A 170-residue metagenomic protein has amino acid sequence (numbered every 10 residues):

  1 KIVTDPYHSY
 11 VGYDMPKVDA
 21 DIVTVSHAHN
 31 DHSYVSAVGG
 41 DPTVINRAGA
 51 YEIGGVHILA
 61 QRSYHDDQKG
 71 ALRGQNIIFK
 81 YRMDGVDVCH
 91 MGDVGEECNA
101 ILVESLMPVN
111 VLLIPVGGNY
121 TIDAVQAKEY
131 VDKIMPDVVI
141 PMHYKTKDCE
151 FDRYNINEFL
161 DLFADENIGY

Functional and structural regions predicted by a protein language model:
K1-I22, N30, D41-V111, N119-V125: Core dinuclear metal-dependent hydrolase active-site scaffold
I2-H8, D14-M15, S33-V35, D137-M142 (+1 more regions): N-terminal short leaders/motifs
A20, N110-I114, G118, A124-Y144: Proline-aspartate-enriched helix->loop->beta-strand connector
V25-S26, I114: Short, solvent-exposed cationic patches
H27, H32-A50, V131-D137: A short, gly/pro- and small-residue-rich
L72-R73, V138-Y170: Binuclear metal-ion centers of metallo-dependent hydrolases, dominated by the metallo-beta-lactamase
V103, Q126-A127, F151-Y154: Short secondary-structure transition/capping segments
S105, D132-K133, D161: Solvent-exposed polar/charged
